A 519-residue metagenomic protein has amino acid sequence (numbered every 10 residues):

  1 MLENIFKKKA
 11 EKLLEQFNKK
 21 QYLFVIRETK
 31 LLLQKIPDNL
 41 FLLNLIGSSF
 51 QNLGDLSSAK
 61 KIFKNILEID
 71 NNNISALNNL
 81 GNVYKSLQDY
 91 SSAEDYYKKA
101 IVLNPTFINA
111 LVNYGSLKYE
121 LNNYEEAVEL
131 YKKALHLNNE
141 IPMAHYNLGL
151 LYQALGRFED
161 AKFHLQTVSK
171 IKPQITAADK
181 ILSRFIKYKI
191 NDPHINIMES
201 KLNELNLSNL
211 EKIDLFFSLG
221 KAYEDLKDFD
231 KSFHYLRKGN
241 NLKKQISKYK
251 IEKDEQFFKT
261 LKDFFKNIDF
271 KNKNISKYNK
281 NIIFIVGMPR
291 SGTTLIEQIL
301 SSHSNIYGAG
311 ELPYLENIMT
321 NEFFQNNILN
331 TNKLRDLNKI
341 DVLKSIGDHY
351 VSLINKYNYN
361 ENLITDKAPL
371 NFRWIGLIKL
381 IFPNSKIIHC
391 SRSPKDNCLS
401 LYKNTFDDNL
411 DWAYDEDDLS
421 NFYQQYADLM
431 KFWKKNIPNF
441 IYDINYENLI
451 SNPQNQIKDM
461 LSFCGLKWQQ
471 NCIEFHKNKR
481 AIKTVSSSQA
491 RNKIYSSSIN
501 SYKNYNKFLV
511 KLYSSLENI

Functional and structural regions predicted by a protein language model:
F41-N52, S75-S86, I108-E120, M143-L150 (+2 more regions): Conserved alpha-helical positions within TPR/SEL1-like repeat arrays
H164, S183, I195-L210, F216-I283 (+3 more regions): PAPS-dependent sulfotransferases, especially Golgi type II membrane carbohydrate sulfotransferases
I275-L380: Phosphate-binding active sites in nucleotide-utilizing proteins
